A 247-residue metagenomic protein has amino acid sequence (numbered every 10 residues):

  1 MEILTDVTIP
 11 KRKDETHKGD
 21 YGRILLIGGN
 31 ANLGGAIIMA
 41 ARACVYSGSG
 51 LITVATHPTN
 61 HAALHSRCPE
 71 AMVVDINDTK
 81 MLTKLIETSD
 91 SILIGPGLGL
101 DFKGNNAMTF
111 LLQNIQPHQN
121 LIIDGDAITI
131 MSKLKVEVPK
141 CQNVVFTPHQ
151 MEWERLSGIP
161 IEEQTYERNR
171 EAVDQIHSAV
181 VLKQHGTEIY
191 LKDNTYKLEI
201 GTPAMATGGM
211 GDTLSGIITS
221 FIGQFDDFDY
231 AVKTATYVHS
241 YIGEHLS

Functional and structural regions predicted by a protein language model:
M1-N120, T129-V145, E154-S247: Small-residue (G/A/S/T)-rich helix-start motifs and N-terminal tracts that mark the onset
